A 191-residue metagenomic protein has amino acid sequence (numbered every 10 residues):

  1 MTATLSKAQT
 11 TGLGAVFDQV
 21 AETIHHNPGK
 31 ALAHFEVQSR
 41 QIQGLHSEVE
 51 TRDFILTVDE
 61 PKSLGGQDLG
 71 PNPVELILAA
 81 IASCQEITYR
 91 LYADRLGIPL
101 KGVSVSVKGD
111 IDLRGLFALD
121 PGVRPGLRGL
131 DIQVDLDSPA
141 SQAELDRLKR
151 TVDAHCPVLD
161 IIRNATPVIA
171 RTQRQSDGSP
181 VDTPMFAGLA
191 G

Functional and structural regions predicted by a protein language model:
M1-L78, L91-G191: Extended beta-strand/beta-hairpin segments
